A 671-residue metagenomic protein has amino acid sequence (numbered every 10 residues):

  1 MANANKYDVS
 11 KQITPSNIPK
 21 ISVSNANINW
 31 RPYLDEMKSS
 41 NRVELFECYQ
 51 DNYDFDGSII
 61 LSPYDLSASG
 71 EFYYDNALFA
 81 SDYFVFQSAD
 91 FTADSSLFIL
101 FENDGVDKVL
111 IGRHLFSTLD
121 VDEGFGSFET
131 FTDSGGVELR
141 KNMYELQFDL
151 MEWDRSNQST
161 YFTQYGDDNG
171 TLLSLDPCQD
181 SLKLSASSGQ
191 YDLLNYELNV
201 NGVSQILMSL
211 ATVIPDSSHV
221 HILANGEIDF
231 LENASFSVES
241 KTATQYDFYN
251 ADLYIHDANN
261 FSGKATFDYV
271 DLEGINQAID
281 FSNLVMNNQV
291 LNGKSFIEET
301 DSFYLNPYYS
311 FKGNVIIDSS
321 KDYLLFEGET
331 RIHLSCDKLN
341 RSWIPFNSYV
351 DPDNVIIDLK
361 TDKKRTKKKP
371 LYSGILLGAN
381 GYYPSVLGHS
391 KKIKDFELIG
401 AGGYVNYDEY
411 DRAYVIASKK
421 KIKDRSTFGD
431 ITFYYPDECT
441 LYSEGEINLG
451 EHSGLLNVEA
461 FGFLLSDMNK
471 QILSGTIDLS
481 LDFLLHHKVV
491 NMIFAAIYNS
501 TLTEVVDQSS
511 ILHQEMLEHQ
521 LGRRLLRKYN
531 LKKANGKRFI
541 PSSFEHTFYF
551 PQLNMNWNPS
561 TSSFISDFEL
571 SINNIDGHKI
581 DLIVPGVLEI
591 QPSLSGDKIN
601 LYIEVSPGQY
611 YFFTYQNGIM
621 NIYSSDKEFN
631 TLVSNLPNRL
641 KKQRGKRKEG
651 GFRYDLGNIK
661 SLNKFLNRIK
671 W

Functional and structural regions predicted by a protein language model:
M1, Q205-P370: Extended alpha-helical scaffolding regions
M1-A2, S39-V43, L66-E71, S95-F98 (+6 more regions): Transmembrane beta-strand segments that form the barrel wall of outer-membrane beta-barrel proteins
M1-A2, Y7, Q12-V23, I28-S39 (+13 more regions): Edge/loop elements at the starts and ends of beta-strands within beta-rich repeat scaffolds
N3-E44, C48-N52, G57, N142 (+6 more regions): Extended assembly/interaction regions that build large supramolecular complexes
S67-D82, T92-A93, L207-M208, K264-D280 (+2 more regions): Short, surface-exposed beta-strand/loop "edge" segments at domain boundaries and coil↔beta transitions
F72-S88, F101-G105, T130-E145, D167-K183 (+3 more regions): Flexible, membrane-facing loop/turn or short amphipathic-helix motifs that contact lipid bilayers or gate lipid-binding
R155-N157, G166, S204-I206: Transmembrane beta-strands of outer-membrane beta-barrel pores
I356-W671: Long C-terminal appendages of very large multidomain proteins
